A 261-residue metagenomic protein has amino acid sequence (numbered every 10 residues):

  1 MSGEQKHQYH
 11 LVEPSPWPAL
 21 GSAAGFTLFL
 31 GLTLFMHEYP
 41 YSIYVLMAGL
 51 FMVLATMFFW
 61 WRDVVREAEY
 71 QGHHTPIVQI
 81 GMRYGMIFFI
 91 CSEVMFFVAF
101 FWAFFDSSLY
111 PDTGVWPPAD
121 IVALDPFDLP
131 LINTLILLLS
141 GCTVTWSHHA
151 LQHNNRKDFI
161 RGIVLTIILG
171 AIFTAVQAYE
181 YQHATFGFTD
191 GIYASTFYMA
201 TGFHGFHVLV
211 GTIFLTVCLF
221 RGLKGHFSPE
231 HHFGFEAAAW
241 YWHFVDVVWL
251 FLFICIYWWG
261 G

Functional and structural regions predicted by a protein language model:
M1-G261: ...captures the hydrophobic TM-helix bundle architecture rather than a specific catalytic motif, and can also fire on
